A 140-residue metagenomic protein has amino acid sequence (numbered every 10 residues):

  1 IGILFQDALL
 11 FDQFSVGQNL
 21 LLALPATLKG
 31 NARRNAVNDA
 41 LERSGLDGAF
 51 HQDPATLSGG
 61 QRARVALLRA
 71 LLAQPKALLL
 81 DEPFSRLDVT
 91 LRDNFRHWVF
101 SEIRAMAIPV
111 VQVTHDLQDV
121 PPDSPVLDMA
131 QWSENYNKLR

Functional and structural regions predicted by a protein language model:
Q13-R34, R43: ABC-type ATPase nucleotide-binding domains, specifically the catalytic core motifs of the NBD
A32-A49, F100-S101: Conserved ABC ATPase "signature" region
D53-L57, Q61: Conserved ABC ATPase signature
L67: Hydrophobic anchor residue at the start of the ABC signature
L72-K76: A short, proline-enriched helix->beta-strand linker immediately N-terminal to the Walker B motif in ABC-type P-loop
L78-E82: Catalytic Walker B motif of ABC-type/P-loop ATPase nucleotide-binding domains
A107-V113: Conserved H-loop
